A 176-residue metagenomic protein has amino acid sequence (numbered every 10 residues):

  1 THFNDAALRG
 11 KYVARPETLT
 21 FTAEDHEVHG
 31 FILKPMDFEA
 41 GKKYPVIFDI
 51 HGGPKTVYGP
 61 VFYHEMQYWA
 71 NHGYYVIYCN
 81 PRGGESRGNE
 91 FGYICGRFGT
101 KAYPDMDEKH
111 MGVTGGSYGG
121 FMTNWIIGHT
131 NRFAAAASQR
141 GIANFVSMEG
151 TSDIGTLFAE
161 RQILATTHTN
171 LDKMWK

Functional and structural regions predicted by a protein language model:
T1-K42, V61-Q67, N71-H72, V146: Non-catalytic accessory segments flanking enzyme active sites
L33, D49-I50, T114: Short hydrophobic segments within beta-strands
D37, G53, I142: Flexible, active-site-proximal loop/turn residues at the rims of small-molecule/cofactor binding pockets and catalytic
K42-Y44, K109-H110: Short coil/turn segments at beta-strand junctions that form active-site/ligand-binding loops
Y44, H51-T56, S117: Active-site glycine-rich loops that stabilize anionic/oxyanionic intermediates across multiple enzyme folds
G52-T56, W69, V76: Serine-hydrolase catalytic-loop signature spanning alpha/beta hydrolases and amidase-signature enzymes
Y63-E65, N71, Y78-K176: Active-site-proximal cap/loop segments of hydrolase catalytic domains
